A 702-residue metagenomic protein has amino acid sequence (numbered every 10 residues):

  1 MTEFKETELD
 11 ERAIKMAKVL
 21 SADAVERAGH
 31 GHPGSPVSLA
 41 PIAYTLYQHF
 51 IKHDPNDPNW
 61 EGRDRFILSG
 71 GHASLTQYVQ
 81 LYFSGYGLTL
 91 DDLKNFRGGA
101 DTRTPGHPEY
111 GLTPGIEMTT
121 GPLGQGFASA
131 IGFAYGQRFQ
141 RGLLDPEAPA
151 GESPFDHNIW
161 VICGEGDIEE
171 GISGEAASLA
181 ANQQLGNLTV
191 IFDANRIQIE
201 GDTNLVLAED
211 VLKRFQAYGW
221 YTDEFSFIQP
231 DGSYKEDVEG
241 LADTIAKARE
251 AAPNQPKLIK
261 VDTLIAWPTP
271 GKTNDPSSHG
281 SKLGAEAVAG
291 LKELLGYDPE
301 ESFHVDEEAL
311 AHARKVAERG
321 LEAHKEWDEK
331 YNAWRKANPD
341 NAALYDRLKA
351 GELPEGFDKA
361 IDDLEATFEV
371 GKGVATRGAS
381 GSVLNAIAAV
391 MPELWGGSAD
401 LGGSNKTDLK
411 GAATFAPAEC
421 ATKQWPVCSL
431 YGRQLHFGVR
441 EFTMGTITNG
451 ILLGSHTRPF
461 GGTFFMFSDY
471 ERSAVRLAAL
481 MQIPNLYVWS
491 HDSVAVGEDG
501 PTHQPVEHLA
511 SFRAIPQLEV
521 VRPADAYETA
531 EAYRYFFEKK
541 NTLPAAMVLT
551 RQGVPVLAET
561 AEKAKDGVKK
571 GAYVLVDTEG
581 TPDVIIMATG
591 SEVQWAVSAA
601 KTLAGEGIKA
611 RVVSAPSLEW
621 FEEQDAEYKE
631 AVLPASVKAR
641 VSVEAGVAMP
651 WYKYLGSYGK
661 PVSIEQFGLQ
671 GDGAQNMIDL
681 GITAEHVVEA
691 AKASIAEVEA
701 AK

Functional and structural regions predicted by a protein language model:
M1-N158, K315-A546, G553, A564 (+1 more regions): Thiamine diphosphate
E6, G87-D92, L207, Q229 (+11 more regions): General structural signal for secondary-structure boundaries
E61-G62, T263-E355: Terminal amphipathic helices with adjacent charged low-complexity linkers/tails
G98-Y110, T119, S129, F139-D156 (+5 more regions): Thiamine diphosphate
V161-I162, V190, G397, R522 (+1 more regions): Residue-level marker for buried hydrophobic side chains located in beta-strands that build the well-ordered beta-sheet
E165: Residue(s) in the substrate-gating loop at a strand-loop-helix junction that position the organic substrate next
